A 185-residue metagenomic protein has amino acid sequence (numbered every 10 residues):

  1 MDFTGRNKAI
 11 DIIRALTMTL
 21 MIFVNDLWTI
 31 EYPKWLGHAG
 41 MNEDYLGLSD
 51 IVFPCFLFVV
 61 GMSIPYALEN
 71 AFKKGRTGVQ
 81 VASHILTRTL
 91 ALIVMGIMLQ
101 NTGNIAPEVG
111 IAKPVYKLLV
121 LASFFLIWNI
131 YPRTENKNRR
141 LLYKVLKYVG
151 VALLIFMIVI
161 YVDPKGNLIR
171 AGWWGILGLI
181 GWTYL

Functional and structural regions predicted by a protein language model:
M1-T102: N-terminal signal-anchor module of multipass membrane proteins
N70-I180: Membrane-interface helix-loop-helix modules in multi-pass inner-membrane proteins
T183-L185: Hydrophobic, membrane-inserted alpha-helices
